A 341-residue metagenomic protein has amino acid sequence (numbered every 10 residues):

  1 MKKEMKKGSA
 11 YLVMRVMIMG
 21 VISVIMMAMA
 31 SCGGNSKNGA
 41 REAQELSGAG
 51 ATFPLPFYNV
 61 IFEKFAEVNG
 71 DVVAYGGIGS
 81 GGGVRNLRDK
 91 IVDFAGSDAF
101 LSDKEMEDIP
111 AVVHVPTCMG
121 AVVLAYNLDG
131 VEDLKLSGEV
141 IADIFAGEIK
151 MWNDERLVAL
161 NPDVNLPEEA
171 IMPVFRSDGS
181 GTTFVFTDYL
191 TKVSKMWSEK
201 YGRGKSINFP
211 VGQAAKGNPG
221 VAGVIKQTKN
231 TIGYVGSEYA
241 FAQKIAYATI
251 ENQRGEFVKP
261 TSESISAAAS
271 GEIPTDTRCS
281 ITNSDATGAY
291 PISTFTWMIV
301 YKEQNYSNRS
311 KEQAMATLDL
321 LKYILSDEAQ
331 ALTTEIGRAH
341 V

Functional and structural regions predicted by a protein language model:
M1-M14: N-terminal secretory signal peptides that target proteins for export/translocation
K2-M5, M26, C118: A broadly tuned "polar low-complexity/structure-edge" signature
R15-M19: Sec-dependent signal peptide recognition, specifically the positively charged N-region followed immediately by
G20-V24: Sec-dependent N-terminal signal peptides
M27-S31: C-terminal motif of bacterial Sec signal peptides marking the signal peptidase cleavage site
C32-H340: Flexible loop/hinge segments at secondary-structure junctions
